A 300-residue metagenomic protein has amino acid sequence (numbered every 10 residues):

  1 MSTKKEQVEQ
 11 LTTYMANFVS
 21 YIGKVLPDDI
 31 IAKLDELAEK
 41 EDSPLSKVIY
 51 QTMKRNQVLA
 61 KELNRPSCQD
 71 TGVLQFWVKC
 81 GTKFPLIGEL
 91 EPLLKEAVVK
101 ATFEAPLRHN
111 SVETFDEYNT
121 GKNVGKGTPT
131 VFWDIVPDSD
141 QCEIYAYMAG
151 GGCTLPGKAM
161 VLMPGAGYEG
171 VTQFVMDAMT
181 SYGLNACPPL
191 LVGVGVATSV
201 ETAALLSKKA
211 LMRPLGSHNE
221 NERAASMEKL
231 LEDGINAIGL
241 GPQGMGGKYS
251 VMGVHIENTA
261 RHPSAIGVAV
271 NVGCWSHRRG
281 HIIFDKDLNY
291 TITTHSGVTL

Functional and structural regions predicted by a protein language model:
M1-L300: Non-transmembrane, aqueous-exposed alpha-helical and coiled segments at domain scale
